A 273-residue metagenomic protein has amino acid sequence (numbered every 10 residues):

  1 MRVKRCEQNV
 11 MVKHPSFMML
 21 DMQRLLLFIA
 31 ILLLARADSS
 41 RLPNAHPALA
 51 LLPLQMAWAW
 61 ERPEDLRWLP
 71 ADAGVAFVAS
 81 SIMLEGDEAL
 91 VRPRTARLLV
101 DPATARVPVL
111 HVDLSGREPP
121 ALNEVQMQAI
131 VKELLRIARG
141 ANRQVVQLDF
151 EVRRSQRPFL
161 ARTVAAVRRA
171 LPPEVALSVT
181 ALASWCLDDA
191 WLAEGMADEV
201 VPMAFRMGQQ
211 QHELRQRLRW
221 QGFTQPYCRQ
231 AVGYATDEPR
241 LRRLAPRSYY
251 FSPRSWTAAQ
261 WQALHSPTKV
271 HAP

Functional and structural regions predicted by a protein language model:
K4-R5, V10-F28, A35-P273: Secreted glycan hydrolases and related glycan-binding modules that recognize and/or cleave
